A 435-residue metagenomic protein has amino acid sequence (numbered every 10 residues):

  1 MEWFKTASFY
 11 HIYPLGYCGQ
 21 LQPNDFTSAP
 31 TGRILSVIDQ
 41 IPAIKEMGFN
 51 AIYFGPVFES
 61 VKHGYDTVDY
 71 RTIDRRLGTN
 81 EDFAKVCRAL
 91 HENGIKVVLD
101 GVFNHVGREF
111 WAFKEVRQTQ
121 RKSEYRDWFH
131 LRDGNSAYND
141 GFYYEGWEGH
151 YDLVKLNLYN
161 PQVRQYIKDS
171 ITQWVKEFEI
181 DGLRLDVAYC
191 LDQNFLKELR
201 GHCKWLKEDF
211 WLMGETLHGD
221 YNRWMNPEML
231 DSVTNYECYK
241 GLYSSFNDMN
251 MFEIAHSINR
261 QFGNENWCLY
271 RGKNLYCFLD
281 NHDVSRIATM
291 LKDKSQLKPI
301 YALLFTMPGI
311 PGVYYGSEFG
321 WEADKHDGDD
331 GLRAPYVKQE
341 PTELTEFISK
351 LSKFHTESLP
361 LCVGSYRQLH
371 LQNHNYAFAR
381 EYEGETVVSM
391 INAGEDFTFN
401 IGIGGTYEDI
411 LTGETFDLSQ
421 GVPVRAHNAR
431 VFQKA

Functional and structural regions predicted by a protein language model:
M1-K96, N104-V106, W111-E115, G149 (+2 more regions): N-terminal structural segment of carbohydrate-active enzymes
L15-I34, D66-N80, G149-R164, D181-C190 (+3 more regions): The substrate-binding groove and active-site-proximal loops of carbohydrate-active enzymes, especially glycoside
P30, H63-D74, F103-G141, G201 (+2 more regions): Aromatic- and acidic-residue-enriched segments that line the glycan-binding/catalytic groove of carbohydrate-active
N93, W111-L153, G241-N264: Core domains of carbohydrate- and sulfate-ester-processing enzymes
R117, D186-L269, A323-K350, R380-G384 (+2 more regions): Active-site-proximal helices and loops of the catalytic beta/alpha 8
P227, K273-S295, I300-T342: Aromatic/acidic polysaccharide-binding cleft in carbohydrate-active enzymes
L369-I403: Carbohydrate-binding surface patches
D417-A435: C-terminal beta-strand-rich structural cap/linker in extracellular carbohydrate-active enzymes
